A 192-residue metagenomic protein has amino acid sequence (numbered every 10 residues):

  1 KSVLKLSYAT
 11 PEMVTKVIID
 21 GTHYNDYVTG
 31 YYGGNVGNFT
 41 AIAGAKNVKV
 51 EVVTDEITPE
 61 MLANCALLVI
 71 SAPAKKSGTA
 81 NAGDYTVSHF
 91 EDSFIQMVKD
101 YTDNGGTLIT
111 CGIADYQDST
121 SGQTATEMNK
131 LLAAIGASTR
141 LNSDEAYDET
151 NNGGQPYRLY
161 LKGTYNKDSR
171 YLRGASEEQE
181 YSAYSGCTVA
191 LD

Functional and structural regions predicted by a protein language model:
K1-D192: Short, surface-exposed patches at the edges or C-terminal ends of soluble domains, predominantly
